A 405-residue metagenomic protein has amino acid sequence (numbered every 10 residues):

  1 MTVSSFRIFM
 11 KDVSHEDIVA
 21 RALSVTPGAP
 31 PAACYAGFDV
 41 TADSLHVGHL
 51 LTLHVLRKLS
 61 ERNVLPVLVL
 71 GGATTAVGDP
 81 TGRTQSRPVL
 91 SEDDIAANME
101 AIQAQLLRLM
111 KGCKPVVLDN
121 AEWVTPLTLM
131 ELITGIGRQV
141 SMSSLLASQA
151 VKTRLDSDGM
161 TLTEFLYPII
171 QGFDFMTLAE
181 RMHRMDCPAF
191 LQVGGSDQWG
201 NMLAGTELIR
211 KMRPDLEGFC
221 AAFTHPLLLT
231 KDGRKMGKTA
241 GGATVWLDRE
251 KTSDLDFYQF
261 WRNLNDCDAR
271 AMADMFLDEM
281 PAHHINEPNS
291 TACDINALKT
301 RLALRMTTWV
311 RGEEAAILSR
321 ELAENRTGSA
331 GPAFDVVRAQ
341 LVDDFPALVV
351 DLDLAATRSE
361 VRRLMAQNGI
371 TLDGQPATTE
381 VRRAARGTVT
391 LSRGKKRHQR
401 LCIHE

Functional and structural regions predicted by a protein language model:
M1-T206, K211-A221: NTP-dependent nucleotidyl-transfer catalytic core
M185-C187, E207-E405: Conserved nucleotide- and phosphate/pyrophosphate-binding catalytic cores in adenylate/nucleotidyl-handling enzymes
